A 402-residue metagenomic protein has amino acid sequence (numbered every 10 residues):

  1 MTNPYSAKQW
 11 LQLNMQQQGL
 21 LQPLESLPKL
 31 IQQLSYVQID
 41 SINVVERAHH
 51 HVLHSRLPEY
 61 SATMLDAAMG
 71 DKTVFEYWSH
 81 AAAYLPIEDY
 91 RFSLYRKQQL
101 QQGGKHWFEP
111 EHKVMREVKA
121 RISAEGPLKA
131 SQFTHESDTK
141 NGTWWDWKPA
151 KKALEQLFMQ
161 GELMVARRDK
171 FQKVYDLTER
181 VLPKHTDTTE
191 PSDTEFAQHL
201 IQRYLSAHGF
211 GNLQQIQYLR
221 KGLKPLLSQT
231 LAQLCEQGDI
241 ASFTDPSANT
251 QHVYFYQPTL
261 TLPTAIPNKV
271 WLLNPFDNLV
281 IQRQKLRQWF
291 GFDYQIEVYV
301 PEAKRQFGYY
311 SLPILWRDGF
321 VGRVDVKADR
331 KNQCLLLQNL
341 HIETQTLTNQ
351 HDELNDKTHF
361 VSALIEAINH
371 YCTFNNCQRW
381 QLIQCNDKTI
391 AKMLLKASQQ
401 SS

Functional and structural regions predicted by a protein language model:
M1-S402: Long, charged, low-complexity, helical-prone intrinsically disordered regions
